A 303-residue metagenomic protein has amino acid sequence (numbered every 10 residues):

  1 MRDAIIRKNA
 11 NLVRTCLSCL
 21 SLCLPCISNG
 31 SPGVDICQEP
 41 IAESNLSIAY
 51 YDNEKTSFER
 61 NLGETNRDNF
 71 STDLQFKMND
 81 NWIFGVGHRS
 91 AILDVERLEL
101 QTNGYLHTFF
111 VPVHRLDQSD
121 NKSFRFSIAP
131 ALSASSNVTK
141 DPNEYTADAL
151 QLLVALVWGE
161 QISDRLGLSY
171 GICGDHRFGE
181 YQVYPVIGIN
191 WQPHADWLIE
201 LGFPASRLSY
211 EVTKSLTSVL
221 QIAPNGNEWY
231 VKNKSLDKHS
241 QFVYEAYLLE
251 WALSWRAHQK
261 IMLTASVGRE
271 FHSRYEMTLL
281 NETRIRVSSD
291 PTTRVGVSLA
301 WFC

Functional and structural regions predicted by a protein language model:
N29-E96, S218-Q221: Short glycine/proline- and aromatic-enriched beta-strand/turn motifs that initiate or cap beta-hairpins
S44-N53, F84-S90, F126-A134, Y170-G174 (+4 more regions): Transmembrane beta-barrel strands of outer-membrane/channel proteins
R60-D68, E99-L106, N143-L150, R177-Y181 (+3 more regions): Replace "Gram-negative outer membrane beta-barrel proteins" with "bacterial and organellar outer membrane beta-barrel
N66-L74, Y105-V111, L132, L150-L156 (+4 more regions): Hydrophobic, lipid-facing positions within transmembrane beta-strands of outer-membrane proteins
L74-M78, V111-D117, L156-E160, W191 (+6 more regions): Residue-level signature of outer-membrane beta-barrel architecture
D80-V86, S119-F124, D164-L168, D196-I199 (+2 more regions): Repeated loop/turn-to-beta-strand initiation elements of outer-membrane beta-barrel proteins
S90-E99, P204-R256, K260-E282: Outer-membrane beta-barrel translocator/channel fold
V186-W191, D196, L253-W255, R286-C303: Outer-membrane beta-barrel "beta-signal"
